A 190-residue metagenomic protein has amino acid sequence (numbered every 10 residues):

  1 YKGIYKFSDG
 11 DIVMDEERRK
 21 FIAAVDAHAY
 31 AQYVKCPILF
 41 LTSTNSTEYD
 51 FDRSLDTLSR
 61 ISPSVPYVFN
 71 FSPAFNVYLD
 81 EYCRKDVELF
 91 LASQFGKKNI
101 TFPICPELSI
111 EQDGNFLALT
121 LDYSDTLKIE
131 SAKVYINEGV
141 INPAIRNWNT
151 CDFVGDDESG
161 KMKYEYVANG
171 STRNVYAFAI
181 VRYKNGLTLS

Functional and structural regions predicted by a protein language model:
Y1-M14, F69-F71, Y78-E81: Hydrolase active-site cap/lid region
M14-Y30: Active-site nucleophile elbow and catalytic-triad environment of alpha/beta-hydrolase enzymes
V34, F40-T42: Short beta-strand/loop motif that positions the catalytic acidic residue of the alpha/beta-hydrolase fold
T44-S46, S72-P73, G139: Acidic beta-to-alpha connecting loop that harbors the catalytic carboxylate
S46-R53, L79: Conserved alpha/beta-hydrolase "acid-adjacent" motif
L58-Y78: Catalytic histidine neighborhood in serine/cysteine hydrolases with alpha/beta-hydrolase-type architecture
E81-Y82, F90-I136, N149-G170: Surface beta-strand/loop "capping" patches
T172-G186: Short, aromatic- and glycine-rich surface loops/edge beta-strands on solvent-exposed regions
